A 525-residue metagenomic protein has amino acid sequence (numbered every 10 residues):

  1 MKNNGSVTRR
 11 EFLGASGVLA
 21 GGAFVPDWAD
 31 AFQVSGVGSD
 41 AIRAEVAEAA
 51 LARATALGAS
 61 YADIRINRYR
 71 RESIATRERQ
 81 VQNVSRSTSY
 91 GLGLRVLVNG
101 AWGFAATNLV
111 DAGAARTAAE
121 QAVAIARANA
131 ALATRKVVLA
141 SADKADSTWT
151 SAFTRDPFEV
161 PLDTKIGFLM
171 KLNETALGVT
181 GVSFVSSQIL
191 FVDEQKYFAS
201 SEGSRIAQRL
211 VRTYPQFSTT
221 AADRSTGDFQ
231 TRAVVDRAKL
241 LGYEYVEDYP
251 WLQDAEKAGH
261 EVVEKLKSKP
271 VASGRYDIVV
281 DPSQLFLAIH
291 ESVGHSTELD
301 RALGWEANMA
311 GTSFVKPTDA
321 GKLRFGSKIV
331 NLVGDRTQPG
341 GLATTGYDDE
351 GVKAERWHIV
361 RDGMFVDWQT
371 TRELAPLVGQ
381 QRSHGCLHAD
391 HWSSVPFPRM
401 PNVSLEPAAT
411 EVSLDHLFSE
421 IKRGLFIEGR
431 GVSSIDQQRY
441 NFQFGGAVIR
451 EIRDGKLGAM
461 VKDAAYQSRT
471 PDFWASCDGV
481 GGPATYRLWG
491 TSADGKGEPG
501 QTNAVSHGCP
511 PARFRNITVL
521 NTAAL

Functional and structural regions predicted by a protein language model:
K2-L525: N-terminal small-residue-enriched
